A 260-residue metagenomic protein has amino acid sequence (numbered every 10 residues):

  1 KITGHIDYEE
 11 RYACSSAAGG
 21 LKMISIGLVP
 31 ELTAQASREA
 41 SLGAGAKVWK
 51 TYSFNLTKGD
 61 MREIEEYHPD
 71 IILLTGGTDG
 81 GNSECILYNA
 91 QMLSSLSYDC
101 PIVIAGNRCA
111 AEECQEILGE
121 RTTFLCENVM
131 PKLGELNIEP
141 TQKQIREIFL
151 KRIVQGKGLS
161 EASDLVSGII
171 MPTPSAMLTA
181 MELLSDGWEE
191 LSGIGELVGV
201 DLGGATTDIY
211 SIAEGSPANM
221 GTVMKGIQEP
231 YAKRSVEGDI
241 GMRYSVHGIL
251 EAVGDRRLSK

Functional and structural regions predicted by a protein language model:
K1-E196: Nucleotide/phosphate-binding catalytic cleft detector across ATP-hydrolyzing and phosphate-transferring enzymes
C85, Q115, S160-G199, T207-K260: Helical "lid/coupling" subdomains associated with nucleotide-phosphate turnover
